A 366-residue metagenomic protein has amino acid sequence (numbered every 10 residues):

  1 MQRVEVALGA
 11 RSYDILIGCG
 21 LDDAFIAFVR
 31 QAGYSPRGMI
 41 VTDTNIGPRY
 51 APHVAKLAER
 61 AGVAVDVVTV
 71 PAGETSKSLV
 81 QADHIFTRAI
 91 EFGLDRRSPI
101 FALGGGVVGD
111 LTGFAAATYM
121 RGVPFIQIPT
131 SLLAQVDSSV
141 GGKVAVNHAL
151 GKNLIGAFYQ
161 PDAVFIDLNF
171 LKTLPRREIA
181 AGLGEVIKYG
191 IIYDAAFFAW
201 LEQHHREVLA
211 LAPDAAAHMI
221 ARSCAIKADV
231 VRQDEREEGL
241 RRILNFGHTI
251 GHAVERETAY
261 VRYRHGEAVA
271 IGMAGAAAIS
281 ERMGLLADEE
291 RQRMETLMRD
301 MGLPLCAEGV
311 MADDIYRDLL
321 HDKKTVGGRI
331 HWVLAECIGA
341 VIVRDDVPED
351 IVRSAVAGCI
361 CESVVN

Functional and structural regions predicted by a protein language model:
M1-P99: ATP/NTP phosphate-donor binding region
Q2, G184-V186, L285-N366: C-terminal charged capping/lid subdomain of soluble metabolic enzymes
A7, A32-G33, F92-D95, T118-M120 (+6 more regions): Solvent-exposed alpha-helices and their adjacent loops that cap or buttress functional pockets in soluble metabolic
L16, F114-E207: A glycine/threonine-rich phosphate-anchoring loop and its flanking beta-alpha core in nucleotide/phosphate-binding
G18, I40, S78, P129 (+4 more regions): Residue-level signal for inorganic ion chemistry
V107-F114, Q135-V136, H252-A253: Short glycine/serine/threonine-rich phosphate/pyrophosphate-binding segments that cradle anionic phosphate groups
L111-G122, E257-T258, A278: Alpha-helix C-terminal capping segments
A199, Q203-D313: Active-site segments that bind and position negatively charged phosphate/pyrophosphate groups
